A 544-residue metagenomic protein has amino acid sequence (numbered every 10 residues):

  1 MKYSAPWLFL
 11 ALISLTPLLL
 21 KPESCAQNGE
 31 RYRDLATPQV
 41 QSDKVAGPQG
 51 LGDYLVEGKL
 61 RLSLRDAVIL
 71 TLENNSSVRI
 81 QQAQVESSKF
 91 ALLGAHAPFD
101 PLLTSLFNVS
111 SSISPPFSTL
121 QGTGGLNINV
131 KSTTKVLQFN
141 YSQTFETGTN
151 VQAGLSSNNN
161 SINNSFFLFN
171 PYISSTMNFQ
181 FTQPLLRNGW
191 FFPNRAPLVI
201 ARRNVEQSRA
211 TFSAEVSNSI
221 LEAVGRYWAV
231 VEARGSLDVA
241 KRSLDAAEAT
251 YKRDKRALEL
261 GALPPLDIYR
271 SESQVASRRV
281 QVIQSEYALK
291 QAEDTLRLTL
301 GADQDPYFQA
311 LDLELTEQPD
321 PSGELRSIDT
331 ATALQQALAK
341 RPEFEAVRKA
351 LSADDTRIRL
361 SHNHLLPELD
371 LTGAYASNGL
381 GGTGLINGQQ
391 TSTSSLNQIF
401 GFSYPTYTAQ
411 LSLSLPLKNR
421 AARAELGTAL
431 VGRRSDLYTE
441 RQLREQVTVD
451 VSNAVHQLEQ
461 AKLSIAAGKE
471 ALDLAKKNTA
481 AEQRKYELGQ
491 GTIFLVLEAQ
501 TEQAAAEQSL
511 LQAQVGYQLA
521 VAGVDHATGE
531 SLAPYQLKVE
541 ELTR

Functional and structural regions predicted by a protein language model:
S4, L19-R33, I113, D294-L311 (+4 more regions): Acidic, low-complexity, intrinsically disordered peripheral segments
F9-L18: Bacterial N-terminal signal peptides
K44-L70: Regulatory alphaC helix of protein kinase catalytic domains
L55-K59, F107-F179, Q183, L315-R326 (+4 more regions): Small/polar, glycine/serine/threonine/aspartate-rich low-complexity segments that form flexible
L70-R79, E86-P101, Q138-P171, Q180-P197 (+7 more regions): A glycine-/polar-enriched beta->alpha junction
I80-A95, E215-A240, A249, R256 (+6 more regions): Amphipathic alpha-helical coiled-coil segments
A95, R209-A333, Q457, E502-Q503 (+1 more regions): Periplasmic alpha-helical coiled-coil/stalk elements that build and connect Gram-negative outer-membrane
L263, D267-I268, A302-G373, S377-N378 (+2 more regions): Amphipathic alpha-helical coiled-coil scaffold segments and their short linker/junction regions
